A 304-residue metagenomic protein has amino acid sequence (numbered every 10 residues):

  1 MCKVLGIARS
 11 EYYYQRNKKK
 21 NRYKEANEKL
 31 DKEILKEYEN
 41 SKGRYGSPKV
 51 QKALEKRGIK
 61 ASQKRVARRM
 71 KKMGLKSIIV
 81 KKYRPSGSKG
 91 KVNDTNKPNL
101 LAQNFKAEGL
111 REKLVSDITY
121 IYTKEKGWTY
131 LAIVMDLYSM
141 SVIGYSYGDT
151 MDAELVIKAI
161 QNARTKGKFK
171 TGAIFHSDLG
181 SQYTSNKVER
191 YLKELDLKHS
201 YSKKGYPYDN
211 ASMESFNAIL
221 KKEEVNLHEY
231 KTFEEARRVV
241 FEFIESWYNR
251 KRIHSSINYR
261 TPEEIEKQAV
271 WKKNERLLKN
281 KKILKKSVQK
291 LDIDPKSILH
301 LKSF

Functional and structural regions predicted by a protein language model:
M1-C2, Y12, I34, V50 (+15 more regions): Mobile genetic element proteins and their domesticated derivatives, centered on retroelements and DNA transposons
C2, S10-G109, Y206, T261-V270 (+1 more regions): Basic, flexible linker segments flanking DNA-binding modules in nucleic acid-interacting mobile-element proteins
K60-Q63, A67-I133, I157-A159, K166-G172 (+1 more regions): Mobile-element integrase/transposase regions, centering on the N-terminal DNA-binding/Zn-coordinating module
G87-K89, S177-L179, S185-V188, Y201-K221 (+2 more regions): RNase H-like two-metal-ion nuclease catalytic core shared by retroviral integrases and related mobile-element nucleases
T129-A132, I143, V239: Short loop/turn microsegments at loop-to-beta-strand junctions
Y145-F169, T184: Active-site beta-loop-alpha junctions of metal-dependent nucleic acid enzymes, especially the RNase H-like/DDE
K193-L197, I219-F304: C-terminal domain-tail junction helix/linker
